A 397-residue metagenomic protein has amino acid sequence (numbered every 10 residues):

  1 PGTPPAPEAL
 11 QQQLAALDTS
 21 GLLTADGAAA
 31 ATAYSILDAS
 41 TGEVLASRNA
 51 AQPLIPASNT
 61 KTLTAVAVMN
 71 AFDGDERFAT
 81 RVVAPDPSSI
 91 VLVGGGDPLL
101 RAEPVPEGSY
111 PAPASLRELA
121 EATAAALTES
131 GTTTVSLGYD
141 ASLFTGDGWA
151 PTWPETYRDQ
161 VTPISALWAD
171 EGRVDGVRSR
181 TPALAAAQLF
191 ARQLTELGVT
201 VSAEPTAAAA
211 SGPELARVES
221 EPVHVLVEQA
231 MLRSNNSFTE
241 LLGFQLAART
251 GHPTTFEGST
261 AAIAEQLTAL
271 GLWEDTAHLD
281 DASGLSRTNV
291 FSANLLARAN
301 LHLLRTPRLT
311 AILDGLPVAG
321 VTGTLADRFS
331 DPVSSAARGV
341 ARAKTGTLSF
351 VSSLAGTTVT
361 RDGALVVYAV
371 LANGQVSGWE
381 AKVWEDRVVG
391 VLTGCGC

Functional and structural regions predicted by a protein language model:
P1-P53, A120-G131: Beta-lactamase-like hydrolase cores
A33-L37, A46-S47, R81-V83, S89-V93 (+5 more regions): Soluble periplasmic/extracytoplasmic beta-strand elements of cell-envelope proteins
S40-T41, Q52-L54, G96-L100, S142-T145 (+8 more regions): Solvent-exposed loop/turn segments at secondary-structure junctions within structured extracellular/periplasmic domains
G42, P56-G74, L167, L189-L194 (+2 more regions): Active-site SXXK
L45-S47, A247-C397: Small-residue-rich helix-loop
A71-P87, G198-T206, L309-I312: Short, well-structured active-site flanking segments
T80-Y157, T162-L189, V223-A262: Active-site-adjacent helix/loop patches that line small-molecule binding or acyl-intermediate pockets
P163, D170-A311: A small/polar active-site loop signature that marks catalytic segments
